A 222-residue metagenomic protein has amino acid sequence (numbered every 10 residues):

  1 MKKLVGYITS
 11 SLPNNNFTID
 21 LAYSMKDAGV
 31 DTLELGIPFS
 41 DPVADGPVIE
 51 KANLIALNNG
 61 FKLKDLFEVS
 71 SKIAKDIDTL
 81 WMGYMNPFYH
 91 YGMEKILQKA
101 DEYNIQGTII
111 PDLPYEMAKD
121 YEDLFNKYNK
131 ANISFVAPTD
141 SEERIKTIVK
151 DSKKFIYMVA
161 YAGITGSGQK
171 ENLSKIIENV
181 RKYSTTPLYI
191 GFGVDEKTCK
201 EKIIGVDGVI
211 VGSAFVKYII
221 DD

Functional and structural regions predicted by a protein language model:
K2-V5, A74-Y84, F125-F135, V180-G193: Short beta-strand/loop segments at the ligand-binding rim of alpha/beta enzyme cores
L4-T18, L80-G92, A131-D140, D195: Active-site mouth loops of central-metabolism enzymes
G6, M25, G36, A100 (+3 more regions): Conserved, mostly hydrophobic/aromatic
N15, F39-K51, L57-S71, F88-E94 (+5 more regions): Active-site-adjacent beta->alpha loops and helix N-cap segments on the catalytic face of soluble alpha/beta enzymes
N15-M25, D140-D151, I190-V209: Catalytic cores of alpha/beta
D27, S70-K75, D101, F125-N126 (+2 more regions): Acidic (Asp/Glu)-rich catalytic clusters
V30-P42, I105-M117, I156-G166, F192-V194 (+1 more regions): Glycine-rich phosphate-binding active-site loops on the catalytic face of alpha/beta enzymes
N129-S167: Histidine/lysine/aspartate-rich catalytic loop segments that bind and position anionic ligands
